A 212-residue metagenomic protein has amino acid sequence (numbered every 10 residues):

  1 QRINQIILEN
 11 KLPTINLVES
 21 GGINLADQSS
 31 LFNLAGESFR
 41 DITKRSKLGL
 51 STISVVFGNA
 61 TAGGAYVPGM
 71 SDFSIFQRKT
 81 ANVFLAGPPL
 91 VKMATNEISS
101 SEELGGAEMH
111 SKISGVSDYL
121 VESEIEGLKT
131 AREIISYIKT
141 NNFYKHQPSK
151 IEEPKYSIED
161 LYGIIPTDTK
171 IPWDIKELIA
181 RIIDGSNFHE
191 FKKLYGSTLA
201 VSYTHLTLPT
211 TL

Functional and structural regions predicted by a protein language model:
Q1-R2: Glycine-rich anion/phosphate-binding loops
I6-T14, K44: Structural alpha/beta core scaffold segments of enzyme domains
E9-N10, L48, T207: Alpha-helix C-cap/termination motif
V18-F143: Conserved catalytic cores of soluble enzyme domains, especially glycine-rich substrate-binding beta-alpha loops
I125-P172: Terminal amphipathic helices with adjacent charged low-complexity linkers/tails
E152-Y203: Active-site loops and adjacent core secondary-structure elements that bind or stabilize anionic groups
T204-T210: Conserved small/polar residues in nucleotide/adenosyl-binding loops
